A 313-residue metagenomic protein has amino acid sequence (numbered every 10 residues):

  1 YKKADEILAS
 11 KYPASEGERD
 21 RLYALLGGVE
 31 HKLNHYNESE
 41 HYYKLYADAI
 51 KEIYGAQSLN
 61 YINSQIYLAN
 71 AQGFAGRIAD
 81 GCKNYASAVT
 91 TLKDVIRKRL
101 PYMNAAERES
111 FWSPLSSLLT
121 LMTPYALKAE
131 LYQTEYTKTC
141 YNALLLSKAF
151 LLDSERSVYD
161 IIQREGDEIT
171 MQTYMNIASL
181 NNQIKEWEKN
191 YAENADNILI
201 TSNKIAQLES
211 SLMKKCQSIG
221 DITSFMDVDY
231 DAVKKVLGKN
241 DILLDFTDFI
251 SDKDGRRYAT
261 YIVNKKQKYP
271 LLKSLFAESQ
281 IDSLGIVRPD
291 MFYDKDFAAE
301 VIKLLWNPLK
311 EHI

Functional and structural regions predicted by a protein language model:
Y1-K295, A299, K303, N307 (+1 more regions): Alpha-helical solenoid repeat scaffolds used for protein-protein interaction
